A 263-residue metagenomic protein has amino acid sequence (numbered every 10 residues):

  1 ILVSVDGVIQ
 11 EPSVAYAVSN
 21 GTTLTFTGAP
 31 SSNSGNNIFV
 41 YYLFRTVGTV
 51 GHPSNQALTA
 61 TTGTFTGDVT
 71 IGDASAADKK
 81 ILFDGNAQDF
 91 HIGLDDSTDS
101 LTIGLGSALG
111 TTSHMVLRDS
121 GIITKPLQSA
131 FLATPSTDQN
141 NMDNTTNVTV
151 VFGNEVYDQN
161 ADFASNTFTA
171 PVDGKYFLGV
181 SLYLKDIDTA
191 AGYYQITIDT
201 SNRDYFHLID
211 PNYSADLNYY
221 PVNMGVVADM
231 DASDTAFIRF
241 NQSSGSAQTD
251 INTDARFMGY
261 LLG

Functional and structural regions predicted by a protein language model:
I1-F65, R118-K125, S246, I251: Short, low-complexity N-terminal tether/leader segments at secretion or assembly junctions of large, surface-exposed
S4-I9, T64-T112, S129-F131, P135-N144 (+3 more regions): Self-maturation zones of extracellular/virion spikes and adhesins
S13, G21, G35, P53-N55 (+14 more regions): Surface-exposed or flexible loop/turn and strand-edge residues in extracellular/cell-surface modules
S13-A15, F26-P30, S165-T169, P211-A215 (+1 more regions): Beta-strand-rich interaction surfaces with strong enrichment in secreted/lumenal proteins
A15-A29, G72, L101-S107, T149-D162 (+1 more regions): Short histidine
N33-G35, D173-K175, S233-T235: Extracellular Ig-like/FN3 beta-sandwich strand-entry sites
I122-A190, I209-Y213, L217, S246-G263: Terminal (often C-terminal
A228-N241: Noncatalytic modules at the cell exterior or secretory-pathway interfaces, chiefly beta-strand-rich lectin/adhesion
